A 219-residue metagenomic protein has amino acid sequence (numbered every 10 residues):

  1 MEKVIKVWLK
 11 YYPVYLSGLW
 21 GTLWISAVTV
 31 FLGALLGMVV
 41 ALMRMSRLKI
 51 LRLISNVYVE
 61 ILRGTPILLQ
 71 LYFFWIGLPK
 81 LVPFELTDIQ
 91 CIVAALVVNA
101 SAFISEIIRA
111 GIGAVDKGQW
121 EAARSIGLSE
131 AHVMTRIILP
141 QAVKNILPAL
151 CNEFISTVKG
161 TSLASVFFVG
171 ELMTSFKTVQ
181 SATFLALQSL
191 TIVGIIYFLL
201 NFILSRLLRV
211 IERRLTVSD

Functional and structural regions predicted by a protein language model:
M1-D219: Transmembrane alpha-helices and adjacent helix-loop boundaries
